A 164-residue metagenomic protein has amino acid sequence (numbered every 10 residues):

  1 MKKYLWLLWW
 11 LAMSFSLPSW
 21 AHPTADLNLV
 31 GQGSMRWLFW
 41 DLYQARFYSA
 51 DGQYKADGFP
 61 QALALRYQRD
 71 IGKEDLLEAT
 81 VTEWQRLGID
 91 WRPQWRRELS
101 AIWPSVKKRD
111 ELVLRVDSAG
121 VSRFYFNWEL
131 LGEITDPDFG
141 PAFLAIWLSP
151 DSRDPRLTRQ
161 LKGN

Functional and structural regions predicted by a protein language model:
M1-L7: Bacterial N-terminal signal peptides that target proteins for export
W10-A12: Residue-level detector of intrinsically disordered terminal segments
S14-S19: N-terminal signal peptide c-region/cleavage motif recognized by signal peptidases
W20-N164: Terminal leader/tail segments of proteins
